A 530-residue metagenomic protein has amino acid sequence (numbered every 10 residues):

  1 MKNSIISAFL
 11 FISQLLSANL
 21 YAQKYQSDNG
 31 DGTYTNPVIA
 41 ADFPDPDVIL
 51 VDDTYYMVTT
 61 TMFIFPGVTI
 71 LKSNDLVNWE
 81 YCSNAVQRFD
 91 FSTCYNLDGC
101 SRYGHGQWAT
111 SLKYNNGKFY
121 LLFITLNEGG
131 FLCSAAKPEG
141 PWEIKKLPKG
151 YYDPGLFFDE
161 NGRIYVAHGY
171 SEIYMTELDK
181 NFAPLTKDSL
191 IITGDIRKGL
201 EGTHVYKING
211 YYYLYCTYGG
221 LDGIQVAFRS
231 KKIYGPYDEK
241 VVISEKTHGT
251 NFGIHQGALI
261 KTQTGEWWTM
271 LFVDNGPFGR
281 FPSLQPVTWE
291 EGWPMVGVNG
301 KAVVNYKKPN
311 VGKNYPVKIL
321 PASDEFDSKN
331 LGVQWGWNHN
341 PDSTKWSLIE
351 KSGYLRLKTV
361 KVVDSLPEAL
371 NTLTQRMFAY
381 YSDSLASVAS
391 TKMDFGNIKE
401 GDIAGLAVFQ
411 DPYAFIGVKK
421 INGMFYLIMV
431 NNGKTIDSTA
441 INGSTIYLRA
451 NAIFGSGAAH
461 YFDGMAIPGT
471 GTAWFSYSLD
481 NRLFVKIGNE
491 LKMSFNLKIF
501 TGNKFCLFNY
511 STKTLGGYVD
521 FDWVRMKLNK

Functional and structural regions predicted by a protein language model:
M1-Q23: Bacterial Sec-dependent N-terminal signal peptides
L20-K530: Carbohydrate-active catalytic/glycan-binding domains of CAZyme proteins, especially the secreted or lumenal ectodomains
